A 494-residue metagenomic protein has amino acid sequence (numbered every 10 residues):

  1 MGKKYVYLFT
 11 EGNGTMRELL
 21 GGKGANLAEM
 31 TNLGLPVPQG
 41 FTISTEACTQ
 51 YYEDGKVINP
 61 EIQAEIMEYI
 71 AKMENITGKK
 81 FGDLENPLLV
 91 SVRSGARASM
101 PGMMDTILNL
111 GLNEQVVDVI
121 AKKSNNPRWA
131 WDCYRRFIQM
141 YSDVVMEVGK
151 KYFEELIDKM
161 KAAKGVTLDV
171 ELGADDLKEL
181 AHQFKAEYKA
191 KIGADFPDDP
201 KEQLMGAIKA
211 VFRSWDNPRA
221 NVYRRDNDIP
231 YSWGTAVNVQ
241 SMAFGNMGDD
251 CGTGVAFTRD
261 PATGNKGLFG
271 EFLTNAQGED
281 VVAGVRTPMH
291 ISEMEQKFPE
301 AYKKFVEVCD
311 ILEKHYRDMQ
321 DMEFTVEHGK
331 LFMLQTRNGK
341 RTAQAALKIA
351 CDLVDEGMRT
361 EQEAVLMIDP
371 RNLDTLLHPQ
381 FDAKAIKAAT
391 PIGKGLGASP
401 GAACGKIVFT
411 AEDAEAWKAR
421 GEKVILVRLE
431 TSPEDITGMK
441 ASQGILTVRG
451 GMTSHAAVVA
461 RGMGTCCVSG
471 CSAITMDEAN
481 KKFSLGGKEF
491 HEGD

Functional and structural regions predicted by a protein language model:
M1-A389, E422-I425, S432-T437, Q443 (+4 more regions): Nucleotide/phosphate-binding sheet-loop regions of phosphoryl- and nucleotidyl-transfer enzymes
K394, A398-G493: Conserved structured catalytic cores and adjacent interaction surfaces of nucleotide-binding/hydrolyzing enzymes
